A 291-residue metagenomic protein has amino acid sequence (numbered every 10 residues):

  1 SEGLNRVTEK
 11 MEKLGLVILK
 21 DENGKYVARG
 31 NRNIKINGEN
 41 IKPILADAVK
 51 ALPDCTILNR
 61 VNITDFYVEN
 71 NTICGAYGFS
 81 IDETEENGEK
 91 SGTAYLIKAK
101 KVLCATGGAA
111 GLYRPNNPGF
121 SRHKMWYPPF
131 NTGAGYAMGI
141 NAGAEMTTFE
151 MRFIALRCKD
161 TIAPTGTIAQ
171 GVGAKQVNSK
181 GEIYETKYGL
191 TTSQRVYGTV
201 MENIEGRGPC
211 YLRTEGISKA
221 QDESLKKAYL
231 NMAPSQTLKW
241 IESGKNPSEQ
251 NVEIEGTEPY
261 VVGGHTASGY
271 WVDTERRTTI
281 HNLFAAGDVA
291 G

Functional and structural regions predicted by a protein language model:
S1, L19, N141: Conserved thiamine diphosphate
S1-E2, V7: Glycine-rich active-site loop/strand segments that organize a redox cofactor
N5, E12-T72, F79, T148-G291: Mobile, glycine/GP-rich and aromatic-enriched active-site lid/loop segments adjacent to catalytic centers
G30-K35, G88-G92, S121-K124: Glycine-rich tight-turn/loop motif centered on a GG-T
D82, A99-K101, A105-G111, V289-A290: Glycine-/small-residue-rich beta->alpha transition segments that form the dinucleotide
T84-K101, T278-N282: Core beta-strand elements of the Rossmann-like FAD/NAD(P) dinucleotide-binding domain in flavoenzyme oxidoreductases
C104-A163: Glycine-rich loop(s) and the adjacent beta-strand/alpha-helix scaffold that form part
